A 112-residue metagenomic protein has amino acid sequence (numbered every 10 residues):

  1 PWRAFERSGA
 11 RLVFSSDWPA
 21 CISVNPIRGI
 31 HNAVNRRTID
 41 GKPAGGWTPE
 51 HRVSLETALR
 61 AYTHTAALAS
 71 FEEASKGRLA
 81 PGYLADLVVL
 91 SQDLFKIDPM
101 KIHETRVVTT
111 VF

Functional and structural regions predicted by a protein language model:
P1-M100, T105-F112: His/Asp/Glu-enriched, well-ordered alpha-helical/loop segment that forms or immediately abuts the divalent-metal
